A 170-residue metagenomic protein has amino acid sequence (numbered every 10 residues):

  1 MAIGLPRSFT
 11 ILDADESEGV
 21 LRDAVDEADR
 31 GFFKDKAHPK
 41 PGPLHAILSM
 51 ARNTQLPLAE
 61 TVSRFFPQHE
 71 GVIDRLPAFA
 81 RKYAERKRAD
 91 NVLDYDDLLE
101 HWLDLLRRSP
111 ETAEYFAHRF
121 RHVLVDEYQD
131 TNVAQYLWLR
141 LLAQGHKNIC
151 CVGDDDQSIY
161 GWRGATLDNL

Functional and structural regions predicted by a protein language model:
M1-A46, D168: Conserved P-loop NTPase-based nucleic-acid remodeling module centered on helicase motor cores
F9-S17, Q68-L170: Conserved helicase NTPase motor core
E27-V92, R108: N-terminal accessory segments
